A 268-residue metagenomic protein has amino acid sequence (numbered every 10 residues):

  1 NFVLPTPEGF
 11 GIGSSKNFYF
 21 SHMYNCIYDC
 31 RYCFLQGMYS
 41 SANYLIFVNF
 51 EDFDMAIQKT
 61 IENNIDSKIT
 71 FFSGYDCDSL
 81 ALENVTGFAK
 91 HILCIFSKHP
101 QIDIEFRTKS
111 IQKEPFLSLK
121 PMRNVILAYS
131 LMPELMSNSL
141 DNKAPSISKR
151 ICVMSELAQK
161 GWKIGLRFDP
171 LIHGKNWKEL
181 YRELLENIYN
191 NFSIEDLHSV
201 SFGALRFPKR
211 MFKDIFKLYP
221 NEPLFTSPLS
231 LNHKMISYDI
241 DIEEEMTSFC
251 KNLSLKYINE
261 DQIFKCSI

Functional and structural regions predicted by a protein language model:
F2-K16, R31-A128: Conserved Radical SAM active-site core
F20-C30: Cysteine-centered iron-sulfur cluster-binding motifs in ferredoxin-type domains/subunits of redox enzymes
D54-I57, A89, L93, R150-S155 (+2 more regions): Generic structural signal for well-ordered alpha-helices, preferentially at hydrophobic/aromatic core positions
I57-N63, P115-S118, I147-K160, C250: Structured alpha-helical segments in the cores of large, soluble enzyme domains
C77-L80, I111-E114, V125-P145, P170-G174 (+3 more regions): Conserved radical SAM core fold
N84-A89, E114-P121, W177-L185, M211-F216: Distinct, well-ordered alpha-helical segments
R150-R210, Y257-I258, F264-K265: Conserved C-terminal portion of the radical SAM core fold that forms the substrate/S-adenosylmethionine-binding
Y189-I268: Auxiliary Fe-S-binding modules of radical SAM enzymes
